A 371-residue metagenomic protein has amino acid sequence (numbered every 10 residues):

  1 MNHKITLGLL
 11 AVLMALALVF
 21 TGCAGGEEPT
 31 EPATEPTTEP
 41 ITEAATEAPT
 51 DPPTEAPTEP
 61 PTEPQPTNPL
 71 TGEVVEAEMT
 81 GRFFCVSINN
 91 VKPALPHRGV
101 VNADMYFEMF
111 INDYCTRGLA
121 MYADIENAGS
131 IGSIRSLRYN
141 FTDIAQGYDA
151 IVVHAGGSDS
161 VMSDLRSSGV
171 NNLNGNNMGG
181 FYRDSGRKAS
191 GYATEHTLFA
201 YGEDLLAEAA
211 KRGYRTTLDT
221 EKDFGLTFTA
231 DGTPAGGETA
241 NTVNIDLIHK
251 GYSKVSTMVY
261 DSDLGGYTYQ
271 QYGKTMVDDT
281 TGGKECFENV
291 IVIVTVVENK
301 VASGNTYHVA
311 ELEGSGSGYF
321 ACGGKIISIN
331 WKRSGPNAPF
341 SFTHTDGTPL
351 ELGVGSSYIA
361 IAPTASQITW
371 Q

Functional and structural regions predicted by a protein language model:
M1-L9: Bacterial N-terminal signal peptides that target proteins for export
V19-G22: C-terminal motif of bacterial Sec signal peptides marking the signal peptidase cleavage site
A24-E27: Bacterial signal peptide processing site
P29-T62, T67: Intrinsically disordered, low-complexity serine/threonine-rich repeat tracts
E63-F107, N112-Q371: A surface/extracellular/periplasmic glyco- and lipid-processing/surface-interacting theme
